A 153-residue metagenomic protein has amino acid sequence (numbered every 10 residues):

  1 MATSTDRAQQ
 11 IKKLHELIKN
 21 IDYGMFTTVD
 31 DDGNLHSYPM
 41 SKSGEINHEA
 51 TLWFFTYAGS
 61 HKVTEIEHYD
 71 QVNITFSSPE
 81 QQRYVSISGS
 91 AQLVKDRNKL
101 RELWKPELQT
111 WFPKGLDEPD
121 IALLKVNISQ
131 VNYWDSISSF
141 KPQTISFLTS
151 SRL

Functional and structural regions predicted by a protein language model:
A2-T5, I87-L153: Charged, gly/pro-rich active-site loop segments
T3-Y23: Short, basic/aromatic recognition patches
E16-D31, V72-F76: A short, Trp-centered hydrophobic/proline-enriched beta-strand micro-motif
I21-Y23, E49-L52, Y69-V72, Q82 (+2 more regions): Short, surface-exposed beta-edge/turn micro-motifs
V29-D31, Y57-G59, S77-P79, S88-Q92: Histidine- and/or cysteine-centered catalytic micro-motif in compact active-site loops
G33-M40: A positional/architectural concept
P39, T56-S60, Y69-N73, R101-P113: Short acidic (Asp/Glu) patches
S43-Q81: A short mixed-secondary-structure module that forms the rim of ligand-binding clefts
